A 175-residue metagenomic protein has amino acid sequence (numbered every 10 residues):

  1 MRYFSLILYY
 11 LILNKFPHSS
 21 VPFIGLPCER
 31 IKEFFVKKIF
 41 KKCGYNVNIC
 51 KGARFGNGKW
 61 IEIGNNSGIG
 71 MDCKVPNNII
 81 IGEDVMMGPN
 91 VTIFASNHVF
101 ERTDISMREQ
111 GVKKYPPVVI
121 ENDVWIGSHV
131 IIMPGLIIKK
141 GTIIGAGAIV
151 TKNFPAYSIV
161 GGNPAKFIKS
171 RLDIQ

Functional and structural regions predicted by a protein language model:
M1-N46: A transmembrane-helix-recognition feature enriched in membrane-embedded lipid enzymes and envelope glyco-/phospholipid
R2-L6, Y10, F100-G111, T142: A short, terminal or domain-edge coil/loop segment
G25-L26, K32, A53-I63, G68-L136 (+2 more regions): Flexible, glycine/small-residue-enriched loop-and-beta-strand segment within the central core of proteins
V36, P155, K169: A short local structural element in Rossmann-fold oxidoreductases
G44-Y45, G64-S67, T142: Short, conserved structural micro-motifs that define repeat-unit consensus positions and nucleotide-binding loops
L136-G161, A165, I174: C-terminal/domain-terminus segments
